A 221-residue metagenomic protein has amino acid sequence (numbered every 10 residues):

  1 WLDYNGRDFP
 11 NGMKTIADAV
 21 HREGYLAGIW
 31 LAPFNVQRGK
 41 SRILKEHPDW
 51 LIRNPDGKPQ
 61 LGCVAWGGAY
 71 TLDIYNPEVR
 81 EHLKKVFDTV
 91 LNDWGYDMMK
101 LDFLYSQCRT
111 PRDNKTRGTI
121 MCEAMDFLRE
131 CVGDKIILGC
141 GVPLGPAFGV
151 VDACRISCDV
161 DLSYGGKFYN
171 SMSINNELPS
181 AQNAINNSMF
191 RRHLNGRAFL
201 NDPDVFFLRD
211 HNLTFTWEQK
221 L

Functional and structural regions predicted by a protein language model:
W1-D88, N92-D113: Aromatic-lined carbohydrate-binding/catalytic grooves of carbohydrate-active enzymes
G6, P10, G118, W217-K220: Generic detection of long, well-ordered alpha-helical segments
M13, I29, M98-M99, M121 (+3 more regions): Detector for methionine-enriched segments
I16-V20, R117-I136: Alpha-helix-loop-beta-strand connector modules within alpha/beta enzyme cores
I43-E81, K85, D126-L221: Glycan-recognition surfaces
P111-I120, V151-D152: Short glycine/threonine-rich loop-to-helix capping motif typified by GTGT followed within a few residues by an Asp-Pro
